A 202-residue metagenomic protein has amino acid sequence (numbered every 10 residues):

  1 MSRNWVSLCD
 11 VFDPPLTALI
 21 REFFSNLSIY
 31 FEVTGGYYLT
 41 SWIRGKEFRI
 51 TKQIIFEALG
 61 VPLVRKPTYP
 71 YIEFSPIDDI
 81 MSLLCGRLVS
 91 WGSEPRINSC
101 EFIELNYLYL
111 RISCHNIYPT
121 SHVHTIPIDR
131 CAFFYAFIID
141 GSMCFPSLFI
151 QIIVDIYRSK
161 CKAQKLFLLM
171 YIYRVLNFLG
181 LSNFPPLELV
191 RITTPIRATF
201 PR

Functional and structural regions predicted by a protein language model:
M1-R202: A structural signal for long, well-ordered, hydrophobic/aromatic- and basic-residue-enriched core segments of folded
